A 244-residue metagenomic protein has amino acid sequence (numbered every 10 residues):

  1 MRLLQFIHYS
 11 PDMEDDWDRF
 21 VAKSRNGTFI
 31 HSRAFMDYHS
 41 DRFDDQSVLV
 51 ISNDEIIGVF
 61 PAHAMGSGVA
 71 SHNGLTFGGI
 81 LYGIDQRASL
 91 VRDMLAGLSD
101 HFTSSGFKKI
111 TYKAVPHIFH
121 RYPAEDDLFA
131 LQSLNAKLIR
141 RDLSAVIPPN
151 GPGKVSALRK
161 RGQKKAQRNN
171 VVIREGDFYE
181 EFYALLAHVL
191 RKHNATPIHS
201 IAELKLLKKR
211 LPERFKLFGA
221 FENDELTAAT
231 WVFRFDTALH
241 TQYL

Functional and structural regions predicted by a protein language model:
L3-G68, A114-L244: A conserved beta-strand-loop-helix scaffold within acyl/acetyltransferase catalytic domains
Q46-V48, G58, G78, A96 (+1 more regions): N-terminal, well-ordered alpha-helical segments
G66-G79: Conserved acyl-donor/pantetheine-binding loop and adjacent beta-alpha core of acyl/acetyltransferases and related
T76-A88, L244: A short, internal acetyl-CoA/4′-phosphopantetheine-binding micro-motif in the GNAT/acyltransferase core
T76-F77, F107-I110, R141: Glycine-rich, often proline-containing surface loops adjacent to acidic residues and nearby aromatics that form
R92-K108: Conserved acyl-CoA
S105-H117: Conserved GNAT acetyl-CoA-binding A-motif
